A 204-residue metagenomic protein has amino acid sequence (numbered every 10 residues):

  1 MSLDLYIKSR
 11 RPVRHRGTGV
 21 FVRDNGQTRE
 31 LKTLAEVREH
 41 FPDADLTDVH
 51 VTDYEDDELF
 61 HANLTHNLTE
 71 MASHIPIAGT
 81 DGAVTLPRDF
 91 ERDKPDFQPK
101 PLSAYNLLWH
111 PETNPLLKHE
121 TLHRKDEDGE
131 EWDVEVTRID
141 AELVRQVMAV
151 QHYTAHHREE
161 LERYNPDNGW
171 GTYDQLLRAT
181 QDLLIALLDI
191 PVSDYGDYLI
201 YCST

Functional and structural regions predicted by a protein language model:
M1-T204: Acidic (Asp/Glu-rich) sequence patches and key acidic residues that form negatively charged surfaces used
